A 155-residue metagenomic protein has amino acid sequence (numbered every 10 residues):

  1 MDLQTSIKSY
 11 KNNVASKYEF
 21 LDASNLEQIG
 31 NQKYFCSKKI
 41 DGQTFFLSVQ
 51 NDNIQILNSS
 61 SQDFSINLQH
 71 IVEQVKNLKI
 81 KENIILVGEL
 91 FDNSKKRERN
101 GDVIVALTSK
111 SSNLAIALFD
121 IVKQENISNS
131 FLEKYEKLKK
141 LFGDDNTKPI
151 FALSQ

Functional and structural regions predicted by a protein language model:
D2-C36: Charged, flexible boundary elements
K11, E19-L21, S65, D92 (+2 more regions): Compositionally biased, low-structure terminal segments
N12-V14, G101, P149: N-terminal cationic leader/targeting segments used for protein routing and processing
A15, A23, A106, A115-A117 (+1 more regions): A sequence-composition feature that detects small, non-aromatic residues
E27-T147: Covalent nucleotidyltransferase
K148-Q155: Acidic carboxylate-rich catalytic motifs and surrounding loops in phosphoryl-/glycosyl-chemistry enzymes
